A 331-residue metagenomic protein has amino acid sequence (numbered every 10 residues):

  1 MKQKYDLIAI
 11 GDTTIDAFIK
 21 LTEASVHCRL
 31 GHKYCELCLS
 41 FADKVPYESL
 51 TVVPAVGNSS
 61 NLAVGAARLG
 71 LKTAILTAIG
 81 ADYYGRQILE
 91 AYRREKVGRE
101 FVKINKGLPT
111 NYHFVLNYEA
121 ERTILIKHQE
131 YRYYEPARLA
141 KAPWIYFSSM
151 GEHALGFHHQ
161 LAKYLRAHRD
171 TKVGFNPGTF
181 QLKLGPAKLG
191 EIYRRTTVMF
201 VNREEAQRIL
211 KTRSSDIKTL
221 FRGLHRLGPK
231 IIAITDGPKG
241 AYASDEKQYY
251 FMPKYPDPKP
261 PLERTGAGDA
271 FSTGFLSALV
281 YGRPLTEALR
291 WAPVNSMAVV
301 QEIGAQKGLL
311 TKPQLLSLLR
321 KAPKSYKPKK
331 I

Functional and structural regions predicted by a protein language model:
M1-A74, R86: Glycine-rich phosphate/adenosyl-contacting loop at the front of the ribokinase-like
M1-R29, T51, L89-I104, L116-Y255 (+3 more regions): Ribokinase/PfkB-type carbohydrate-kinase core domain
V45-P54, P253-G266, T286: Short pre-catalytic strand/loop immediately N-terminal to key active-site residues, enriched for Gly-Thr
L71, Q207-R208, P261-L285, L289 (+1 more regions): Short, small-residue alpha-helix embedded
K72-E100: A glycine-rich beta-to-alpha transition motif near the start of alpha/beta enzyme domains, typified by
E95, A278, N295, V299: Short alpha-helical functional segments enriched in proximate histidine and acidic residues
T110-H113: Short alpha-helix plus adjacent loop in nuclease-associated cores
A298-K307: Short arginine-rich
